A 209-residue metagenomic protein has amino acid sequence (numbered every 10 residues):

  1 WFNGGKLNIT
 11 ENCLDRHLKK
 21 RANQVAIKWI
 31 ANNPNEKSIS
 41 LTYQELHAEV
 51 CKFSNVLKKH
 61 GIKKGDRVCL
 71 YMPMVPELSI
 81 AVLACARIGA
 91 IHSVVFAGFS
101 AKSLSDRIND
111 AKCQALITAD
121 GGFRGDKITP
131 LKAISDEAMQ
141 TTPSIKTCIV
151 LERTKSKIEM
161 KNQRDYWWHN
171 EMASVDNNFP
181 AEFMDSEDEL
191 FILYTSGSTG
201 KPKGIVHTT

Functional and structural regions predicted by a protein language model:
G4-K28, E187: A short N-terminal helical cap/helix-turn-helix that marks the beginning of AMP-binding/adenylate-forming
T10, I27-L83, S100-S105, M160 (+2 more regions): Conserved AMP-binding/adenylate-forming core of the ANL superfamily
N23-V25, C148-V150, K161-Y194, K201 (+1 more regions): Conserved pre-ATP/AMP-binding loop-to-beta segment of ANL
W29-N33, A119-G122, S196: Short, histidine-centered active-site or binding-site loop motifs used for metal coordination, general acid-base
N35-I39, F123-K127, I158-E159, P202-G204: A generic structural signal for short coil/turn motifs at secondary-structure boundaries
V68, C85, E189, T195-S198: Conserved S/T- and glycine-rich ATP-binding loop of Class I adenylate-forming
L83, R87-N170: Structural core segment of the AMP-binding/adenylate-forming
